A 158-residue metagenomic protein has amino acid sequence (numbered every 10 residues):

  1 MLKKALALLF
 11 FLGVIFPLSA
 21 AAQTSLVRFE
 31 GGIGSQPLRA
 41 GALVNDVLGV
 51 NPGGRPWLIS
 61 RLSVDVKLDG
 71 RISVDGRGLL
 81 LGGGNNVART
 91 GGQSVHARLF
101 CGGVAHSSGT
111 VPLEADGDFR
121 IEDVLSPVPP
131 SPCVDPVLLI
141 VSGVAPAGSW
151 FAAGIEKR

Functional and structural regions predicted by a protein language model:
M1-A5: Positively charged n-region of N-terminal signal peptides that target proteins for export
A7-P17: Bacterial N-terminal signal peptides
A22-L68: Transition segment at domain starts
V74-G76: Aromatic/hydrophobic beta-strand junction motif of beta-rich domains
G78-A88: Short amphipathic, basic-aromatic surface patches that mediate peripheral association with negatively charged
G78-L80, C101-G103, L125: A mature extracytoplasmic/lumenal domain signature
V87-V95: Short coil-to-beta strand junction motifs in C2/discoidin
V104-R158: Helix-rich interaction surfaces within compact, conserved domain-sized segments that mediate assembly or partner
